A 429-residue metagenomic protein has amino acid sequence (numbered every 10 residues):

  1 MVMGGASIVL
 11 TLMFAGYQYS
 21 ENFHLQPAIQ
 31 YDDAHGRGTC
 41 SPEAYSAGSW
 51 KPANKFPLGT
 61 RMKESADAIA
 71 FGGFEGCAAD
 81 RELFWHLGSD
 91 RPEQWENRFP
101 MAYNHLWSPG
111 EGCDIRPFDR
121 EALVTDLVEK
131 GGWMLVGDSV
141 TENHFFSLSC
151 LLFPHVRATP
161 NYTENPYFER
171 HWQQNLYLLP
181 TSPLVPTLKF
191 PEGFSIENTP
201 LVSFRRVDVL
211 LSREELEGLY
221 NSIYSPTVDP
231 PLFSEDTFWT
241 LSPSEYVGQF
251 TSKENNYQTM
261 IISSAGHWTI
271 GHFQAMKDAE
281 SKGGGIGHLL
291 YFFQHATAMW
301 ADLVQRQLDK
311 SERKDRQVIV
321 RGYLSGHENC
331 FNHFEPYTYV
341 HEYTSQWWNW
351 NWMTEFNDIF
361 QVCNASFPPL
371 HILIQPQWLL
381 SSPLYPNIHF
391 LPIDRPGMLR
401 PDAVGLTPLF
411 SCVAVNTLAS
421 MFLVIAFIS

Functional and structural regions predicted by a protein language model:
M1-S429: A compositional signature for long Ser/Thr(±Pro)-rich, low-complexity
